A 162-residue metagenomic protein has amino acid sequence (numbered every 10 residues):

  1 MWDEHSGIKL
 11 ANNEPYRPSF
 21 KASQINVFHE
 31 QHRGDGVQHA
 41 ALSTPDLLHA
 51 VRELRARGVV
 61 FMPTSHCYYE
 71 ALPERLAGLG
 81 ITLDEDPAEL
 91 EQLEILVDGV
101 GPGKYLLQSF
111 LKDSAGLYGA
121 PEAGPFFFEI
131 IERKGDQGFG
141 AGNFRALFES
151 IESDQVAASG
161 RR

Functional and structural regions predicted by a protein language model:
M1-R162: Glyoxalase I/VOC metalloenzyme domain signal
